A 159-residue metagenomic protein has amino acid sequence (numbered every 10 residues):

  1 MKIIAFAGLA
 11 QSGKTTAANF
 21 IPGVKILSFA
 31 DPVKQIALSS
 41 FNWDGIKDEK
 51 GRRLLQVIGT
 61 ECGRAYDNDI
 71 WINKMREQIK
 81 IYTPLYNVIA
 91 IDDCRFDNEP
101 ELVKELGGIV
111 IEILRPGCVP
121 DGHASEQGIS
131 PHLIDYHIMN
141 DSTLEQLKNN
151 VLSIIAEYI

Functional and structural regions predicted by a protein language model:
M1-I4: Extreme N-terminal starter segment of soluble prokaryotic enzymes
F6, I91: Hydrophobic anchor at the beta1->P-loop junction of P-loop NTPases
A7, K74, N98-I159: Small-molecule kinase domains that catalyze NTP-dependent phosphoryl transfer to phosphate-bearing small molecules
Q11: Walker A (P-loop) phosphate-binding loop of P-loop NTPases
K14: Conserved lysine of the Walker
A17: Hydrophobic positions on the alpha1 helix immediately C-terminal to the Walker A/P-loop
P22-L27: Post-Walker A helix-loop "phosphate-sensing" segment adjacent to the P-loop in P-loop NTPases
S28-N87: ATP-dependent small-molecule kinase phosphotransfer cores that center on conserved nucleotide phosphate-binding segments
